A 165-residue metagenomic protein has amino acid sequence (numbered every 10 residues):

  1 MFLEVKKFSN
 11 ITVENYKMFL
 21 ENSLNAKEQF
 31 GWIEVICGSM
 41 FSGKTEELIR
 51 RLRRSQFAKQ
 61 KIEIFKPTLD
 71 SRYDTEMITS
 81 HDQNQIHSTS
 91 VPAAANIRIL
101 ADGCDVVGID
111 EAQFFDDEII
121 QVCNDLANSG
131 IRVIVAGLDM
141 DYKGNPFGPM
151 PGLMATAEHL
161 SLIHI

Functional and structural regions predicted by a protein language model:
Y16-R98, Y142-G152: Conserved P-loop
I97-D105: Short basic/glycine-enriched coil/helix segment immediately N-terminal to the Walker B
A112-V122, G144-F147: Conserved ATPase-coupling elements of RecA-like P-loop NTPase cores
L126-P149: Sensor-1/coupling segment of RecA-like P-loop NTPase cores
I163-I165: Conserved small/polar residues in nucleotide/adenosyl-binding loops
